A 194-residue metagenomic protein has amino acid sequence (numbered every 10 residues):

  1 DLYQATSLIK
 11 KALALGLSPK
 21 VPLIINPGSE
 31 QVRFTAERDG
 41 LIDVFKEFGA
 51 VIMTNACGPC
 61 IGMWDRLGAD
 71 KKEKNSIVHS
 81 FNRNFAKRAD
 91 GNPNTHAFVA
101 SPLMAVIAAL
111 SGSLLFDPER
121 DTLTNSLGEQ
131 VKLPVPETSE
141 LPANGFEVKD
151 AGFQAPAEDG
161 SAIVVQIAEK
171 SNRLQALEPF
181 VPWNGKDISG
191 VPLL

Functional and structural regions predicted by a protein language model:
D1-L194: Fe-S-dependent hydro-lyases/dehydratases of central metabolism
